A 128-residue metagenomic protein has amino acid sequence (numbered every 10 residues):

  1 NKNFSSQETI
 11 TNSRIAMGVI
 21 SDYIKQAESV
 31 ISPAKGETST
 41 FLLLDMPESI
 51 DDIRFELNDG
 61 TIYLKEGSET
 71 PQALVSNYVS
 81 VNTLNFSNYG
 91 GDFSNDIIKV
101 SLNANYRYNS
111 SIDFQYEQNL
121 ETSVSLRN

Functional and structural regions predicted by a protein language model:
N1-S21: Aliphatic-rich helix starts adjacent to a transmembrane/signal segment
A27, S32-S94, Q115-E117: Type IV pilin-like appendage domain
D45, S101-R107: Generic short beta-strand segments
N95-K99: Extracellular Ig-like/FN3 beta-sandwich strand-entry sites
N105-Q115: Short, cysteine-centered beta-strand-loop-beta hairpins and adjacent loop/turn segments enriched in charged/polar
F114-N128: Edge beta-strand at a domain terminus
